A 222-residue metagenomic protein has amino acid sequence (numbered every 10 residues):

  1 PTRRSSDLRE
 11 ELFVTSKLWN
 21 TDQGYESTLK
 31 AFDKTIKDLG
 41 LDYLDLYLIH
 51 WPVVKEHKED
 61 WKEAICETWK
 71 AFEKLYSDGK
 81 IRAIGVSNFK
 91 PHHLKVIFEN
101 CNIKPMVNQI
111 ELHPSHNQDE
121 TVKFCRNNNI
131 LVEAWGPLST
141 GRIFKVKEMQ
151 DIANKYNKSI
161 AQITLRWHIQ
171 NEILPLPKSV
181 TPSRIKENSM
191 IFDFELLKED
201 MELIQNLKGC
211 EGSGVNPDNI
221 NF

Functional and structural regions predicted by a protein language model:
P1-S5: Short, small-residue-biased leader/transition segments that mark boundaries at the very start of proteins
D7-E11, L41-D42, K104: Short helix-terminating capping/connector loops at secondary-structure junctions
R9-D22, D45-P52, Q109-L112: A short, structured active-site edge motif that brings together acidic residues
V14, L29-K30, V146-K147: A generic alpha-helix surface/boundary motif
K17-E26, E56-W61: Active-site mouth loops of central-metabolism enzymes
G24-L39, H92-L94, H116-N117: Short, acidic/polar
T28-I49, K74-D78: CE4/NodB-like, metal-dependent polysaccharide N-deacetylase domain that modifies extracellular/periplasmic N-acetylated
W51-F222: Beta/alpha (TIM)-barrel catalytic core signal, keyed to glycine-rich beta->alpha loops juxtaposed to Asp/Glu that bind
